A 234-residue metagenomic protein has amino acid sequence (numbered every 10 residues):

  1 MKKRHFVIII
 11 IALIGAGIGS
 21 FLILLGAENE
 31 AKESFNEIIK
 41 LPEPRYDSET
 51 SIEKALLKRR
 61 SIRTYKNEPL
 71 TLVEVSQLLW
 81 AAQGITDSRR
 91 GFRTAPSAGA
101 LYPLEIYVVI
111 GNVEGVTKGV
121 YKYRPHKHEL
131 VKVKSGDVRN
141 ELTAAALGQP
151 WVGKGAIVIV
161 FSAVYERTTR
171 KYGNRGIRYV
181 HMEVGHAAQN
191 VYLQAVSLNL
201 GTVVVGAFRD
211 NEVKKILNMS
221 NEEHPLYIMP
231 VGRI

Functional and structural regions predicted by a protein language model:
M1-L13: N-terminal Sec-pathway targeting helices
I8-I10, G19-G155: N-terminal amphipathic, basic helical "cap/leader" segment at the start of enzyme domains
R59, L78, I106, I157-F161 (+2 more regions): Small-aliphatic-rich amphipathic alpha-helix that forms the alpha element of a beta-alpha
E114, R167-T169: Residue-level signal for secondary-structure boundary sites
K122, V158-V160, I228: Conserved hydrophobic/aromatic beta-strand scaffold that supports enzyme active sites
K154-A156, L200, E222-H224: Short coil/turn connectors at secondary-structure junctions
N218-I234: A glycine-rich helix N-cap at a beta->alpha junction
